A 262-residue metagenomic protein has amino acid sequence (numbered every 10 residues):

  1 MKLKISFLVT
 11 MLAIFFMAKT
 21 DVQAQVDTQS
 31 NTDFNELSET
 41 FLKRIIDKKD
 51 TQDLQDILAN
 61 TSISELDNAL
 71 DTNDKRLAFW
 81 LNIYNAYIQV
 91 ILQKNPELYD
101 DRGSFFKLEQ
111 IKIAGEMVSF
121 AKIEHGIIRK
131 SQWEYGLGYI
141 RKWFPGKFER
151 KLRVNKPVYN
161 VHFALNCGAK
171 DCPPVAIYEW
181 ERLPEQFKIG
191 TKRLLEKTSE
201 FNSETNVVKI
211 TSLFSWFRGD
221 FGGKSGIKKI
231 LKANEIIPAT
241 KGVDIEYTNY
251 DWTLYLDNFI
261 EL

Functional and structural regions predicted by a protein language model:
M1-Q25: Bacterial Sec-dependent N-terminal signal peptides
V26-L262: Interaction/scaffold regions that mediate signaling and macromolecular assembly across diverse proteins
